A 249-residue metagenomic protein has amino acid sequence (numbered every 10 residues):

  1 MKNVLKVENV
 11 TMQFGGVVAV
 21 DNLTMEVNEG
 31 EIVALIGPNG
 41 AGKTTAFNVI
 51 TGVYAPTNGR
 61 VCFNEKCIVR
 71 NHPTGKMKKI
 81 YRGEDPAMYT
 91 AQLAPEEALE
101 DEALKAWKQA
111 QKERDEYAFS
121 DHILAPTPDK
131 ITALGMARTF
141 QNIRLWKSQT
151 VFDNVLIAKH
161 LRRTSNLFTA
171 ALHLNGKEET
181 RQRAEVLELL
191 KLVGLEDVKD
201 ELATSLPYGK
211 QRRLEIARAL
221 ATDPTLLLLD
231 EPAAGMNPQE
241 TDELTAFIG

Functional and structural regions predicted by a protein language model:
K2-G249: Glycine-rich phosphate-binding loops of nucleotide-dependent enzymes
